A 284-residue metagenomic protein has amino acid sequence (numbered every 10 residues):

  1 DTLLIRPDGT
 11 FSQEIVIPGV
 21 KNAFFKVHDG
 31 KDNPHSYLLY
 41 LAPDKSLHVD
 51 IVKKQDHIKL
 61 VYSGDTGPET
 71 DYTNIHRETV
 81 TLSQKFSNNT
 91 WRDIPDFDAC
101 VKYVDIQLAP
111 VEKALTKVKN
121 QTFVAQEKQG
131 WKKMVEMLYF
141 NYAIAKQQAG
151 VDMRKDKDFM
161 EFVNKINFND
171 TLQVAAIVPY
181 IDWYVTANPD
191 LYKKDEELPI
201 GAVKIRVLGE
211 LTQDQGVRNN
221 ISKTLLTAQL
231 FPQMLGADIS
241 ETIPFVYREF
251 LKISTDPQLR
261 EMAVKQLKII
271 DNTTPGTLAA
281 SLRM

Functional and structural regions predicted by a protein language model:
D1-Q126, M134-Y142: A non-transmembrane, solvent-exposed segment enriched in polar/low-complexity residues
F97-A99, N141-D152, L191-E197, Q233-I239: Short coil/turn connectors between adjacent alpha-helices in alpha-solenoid helical repeat scaffolds
T116-K119, T212-V217, F250-S254: Solenoid-like repeat scaffolds
N120-G130, S222, L259: Structural signature of alpha-solenoid helical repeat junctions
Q129-Y192: Extended amphipathic alpha-helical segments with heptad-repeat/coiled-coil character used for oligomerization, fusion
G150-K165, P199-L211, S240-L251, R260 (+1 more regions): Alpha-helical repeat scaffolds
N219-I253: Extended alpha-helical scaffolding segments
Q258-M284: N-terminal "domain-start" segment that seeds a small globular fold
